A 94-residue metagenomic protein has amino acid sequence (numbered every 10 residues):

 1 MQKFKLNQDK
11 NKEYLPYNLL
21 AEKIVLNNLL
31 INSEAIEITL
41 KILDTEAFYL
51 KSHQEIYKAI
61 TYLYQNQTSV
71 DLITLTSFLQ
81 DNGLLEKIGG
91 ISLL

Functional and structural regions predicted by a protein language model:
M1-L94: Noncatalytic partner-interaction/assembly domains of nucleic-acid and motor enzyme complexes, especially the accessory
